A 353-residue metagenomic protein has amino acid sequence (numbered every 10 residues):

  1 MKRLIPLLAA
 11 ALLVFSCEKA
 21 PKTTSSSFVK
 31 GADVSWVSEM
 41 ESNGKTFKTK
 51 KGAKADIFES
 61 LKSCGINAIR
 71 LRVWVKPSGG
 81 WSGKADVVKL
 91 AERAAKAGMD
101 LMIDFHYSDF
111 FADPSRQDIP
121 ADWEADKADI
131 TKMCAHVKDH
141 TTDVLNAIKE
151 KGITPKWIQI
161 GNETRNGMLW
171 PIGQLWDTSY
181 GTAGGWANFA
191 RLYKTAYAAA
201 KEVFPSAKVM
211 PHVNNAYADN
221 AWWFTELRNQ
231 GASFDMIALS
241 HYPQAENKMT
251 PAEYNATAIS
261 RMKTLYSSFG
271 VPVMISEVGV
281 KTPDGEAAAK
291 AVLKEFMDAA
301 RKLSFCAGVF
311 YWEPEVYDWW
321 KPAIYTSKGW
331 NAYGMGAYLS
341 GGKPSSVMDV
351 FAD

Functional and structural regions predicted by a protein language model:
M1-L7: Sec-dependent signal peptide recognition, specifically the positively charged N-region followed immediately by
L13-S16: C-terminal motif of bacterial Sec signal peptides marking the signal peptidase cleavage site
T23-S60: Boundary/entry segment of secreted carbohydrate-active catalytic domains
V29-V34, I69-L71, L101-F105, K156-I160 (+4 more regions): Hydrophobic faces of well-ordered beta-strands that scaffold small-molecule active sites in alpha/beta enzyme cores
E41, K45-G52, V75-A85, R165-M168 (+4 more regions): Acidic-and-aromatic substrate-binding clefts and catalytic sites of carbohydrate-active enzymes
S42-T46, P283-E295, A299, L303-D353: Aromatic-rich peripheral "rim/lid" segments of glycoside hydrolase catalytic domains that contact and position glycan
A55-K62, P205-K208, A218-A288, D298-R301 (+1 more regions): Glycoside hydrolase catalytic-domain groove-lining segments
E59-G185, F189-V209, N214: Substrate-binding cleft and catalytic face of glycoside hydrolase catalytic domains, especially the flexible beta-alpha
